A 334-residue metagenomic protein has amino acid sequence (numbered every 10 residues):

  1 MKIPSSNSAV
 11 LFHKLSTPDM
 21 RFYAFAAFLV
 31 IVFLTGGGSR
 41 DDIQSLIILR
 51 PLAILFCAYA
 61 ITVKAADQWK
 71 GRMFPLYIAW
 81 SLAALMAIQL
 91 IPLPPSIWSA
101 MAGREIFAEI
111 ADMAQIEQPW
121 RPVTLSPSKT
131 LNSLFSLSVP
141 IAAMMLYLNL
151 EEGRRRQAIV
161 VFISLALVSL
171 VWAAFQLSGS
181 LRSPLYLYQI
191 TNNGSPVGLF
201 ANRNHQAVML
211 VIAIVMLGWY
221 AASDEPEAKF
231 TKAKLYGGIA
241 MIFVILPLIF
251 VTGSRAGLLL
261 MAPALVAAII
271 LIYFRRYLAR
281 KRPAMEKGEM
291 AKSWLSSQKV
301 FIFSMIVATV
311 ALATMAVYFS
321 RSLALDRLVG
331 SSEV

Functional and structural regions predicted by a protein language model:
K2-G36, R50-A60, A83, L90 (+1 more regions): Alpha-helical transmembrane segments of multi-pass inner-membrane proteins
L34-I47, T62-W69: Short, hydrophobic transmembrane alpha-helix segments
I61-G71, A87-G103, A114-V123, L181: Transmembrane alpha-helix boundary signature
K70-L76, L82: Membrane-interface helix-loop-helix modules in multi-pass membrane proteins
M101-V123, K281-L295: Charged, glycine/proline-rich intrinsically disordered loops and linkers
E333-V334: Extracytoplasmic catalytic/substrate-binding loops of multi-pass membrane glycan-assembly enzymes
